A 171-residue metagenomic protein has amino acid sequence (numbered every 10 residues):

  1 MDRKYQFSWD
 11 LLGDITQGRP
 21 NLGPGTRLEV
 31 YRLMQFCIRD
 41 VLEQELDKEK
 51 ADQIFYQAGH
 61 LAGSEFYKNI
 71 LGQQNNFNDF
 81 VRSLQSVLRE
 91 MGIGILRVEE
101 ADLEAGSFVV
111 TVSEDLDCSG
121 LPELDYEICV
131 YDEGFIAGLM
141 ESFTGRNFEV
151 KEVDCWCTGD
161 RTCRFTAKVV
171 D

Functional and structural regions predicted by a protein language model:
M1-V109, D115-V130, D154-D171: N-terminal accessory segment detector
L88-I95, M140-F148: Short secondary-structure junctions
Y131-G138: Short amphipathic alpha-helical face segments that pack within enzyme cores and frequently flank/anchor catalytic
V150-E152: A structural preference for short, hydrophobic beta-strand core positions in alpha/beta folds
